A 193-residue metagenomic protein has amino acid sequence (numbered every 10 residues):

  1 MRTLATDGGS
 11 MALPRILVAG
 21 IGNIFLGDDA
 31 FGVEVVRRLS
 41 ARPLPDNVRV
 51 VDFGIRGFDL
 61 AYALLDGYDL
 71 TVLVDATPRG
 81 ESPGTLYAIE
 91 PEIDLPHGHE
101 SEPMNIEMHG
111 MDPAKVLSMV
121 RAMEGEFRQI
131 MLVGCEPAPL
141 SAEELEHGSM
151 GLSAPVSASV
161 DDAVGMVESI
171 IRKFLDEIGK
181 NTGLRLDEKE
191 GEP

Functional and structural regions predicted by a protein language model:
M1-T3, P193: Classical N-terminal secretory signal peptides
T3-S10: Short, Lys/Arg-enriched N-terminal segments with co-localized hydrophobic residues within the first ~10-30 amino acids
L13-A19, I24-D94: Nucleotide and nucleotide-moiety/phosphate-recognizing core
D46-N47, T77-G80, G98-E102, D162-S169: Short, surface-exposed, polar/charged, turn-prone segments marking secondary-structure boundaries
A63, Y87, L95, E100 (+2 more regions): Short amphipathic alpha-helical patches
T77-I130: Helix-loop-strand module that forms the ligand-binding subsite of alpha/beta enzymes
P103, P113-P193: Phosphate-binding/catalytic loops
